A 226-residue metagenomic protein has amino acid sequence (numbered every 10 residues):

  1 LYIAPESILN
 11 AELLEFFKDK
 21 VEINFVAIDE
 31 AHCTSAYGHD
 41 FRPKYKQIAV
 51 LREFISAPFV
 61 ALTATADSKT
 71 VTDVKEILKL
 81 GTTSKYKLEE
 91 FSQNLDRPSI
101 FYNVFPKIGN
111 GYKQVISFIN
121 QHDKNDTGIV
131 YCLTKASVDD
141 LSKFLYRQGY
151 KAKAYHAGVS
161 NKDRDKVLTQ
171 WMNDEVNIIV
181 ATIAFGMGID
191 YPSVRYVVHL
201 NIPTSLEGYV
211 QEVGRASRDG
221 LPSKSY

Functional and structural regions predicted by a protein language model:
L1-Y226: Helicase motor core with emphasis on the C-terminal RecA-like subdomain
